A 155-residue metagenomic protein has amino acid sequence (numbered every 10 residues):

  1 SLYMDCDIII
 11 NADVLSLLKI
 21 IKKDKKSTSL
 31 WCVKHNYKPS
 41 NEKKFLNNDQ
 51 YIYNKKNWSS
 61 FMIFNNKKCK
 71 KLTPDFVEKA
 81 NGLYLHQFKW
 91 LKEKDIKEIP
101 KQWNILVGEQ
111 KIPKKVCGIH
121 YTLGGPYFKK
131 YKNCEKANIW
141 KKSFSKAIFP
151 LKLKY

Functional and structural regions predicted by a protein language model:
S1-S40, I63: GT-A fold catalytic core of metal-dependent nucleotide-sugar glycosyltransferases, centered on the diacidic
V33-K43, W58, K68: A gly/proline- and charged-residue-enriched helix-loop-helix capping module
L46-I52: Short, P/G- and charge-enriched loop/turn segments at secondary-structure junctions
Y53-Y155: A glycosyltransferase accessory/donor-loop signature
